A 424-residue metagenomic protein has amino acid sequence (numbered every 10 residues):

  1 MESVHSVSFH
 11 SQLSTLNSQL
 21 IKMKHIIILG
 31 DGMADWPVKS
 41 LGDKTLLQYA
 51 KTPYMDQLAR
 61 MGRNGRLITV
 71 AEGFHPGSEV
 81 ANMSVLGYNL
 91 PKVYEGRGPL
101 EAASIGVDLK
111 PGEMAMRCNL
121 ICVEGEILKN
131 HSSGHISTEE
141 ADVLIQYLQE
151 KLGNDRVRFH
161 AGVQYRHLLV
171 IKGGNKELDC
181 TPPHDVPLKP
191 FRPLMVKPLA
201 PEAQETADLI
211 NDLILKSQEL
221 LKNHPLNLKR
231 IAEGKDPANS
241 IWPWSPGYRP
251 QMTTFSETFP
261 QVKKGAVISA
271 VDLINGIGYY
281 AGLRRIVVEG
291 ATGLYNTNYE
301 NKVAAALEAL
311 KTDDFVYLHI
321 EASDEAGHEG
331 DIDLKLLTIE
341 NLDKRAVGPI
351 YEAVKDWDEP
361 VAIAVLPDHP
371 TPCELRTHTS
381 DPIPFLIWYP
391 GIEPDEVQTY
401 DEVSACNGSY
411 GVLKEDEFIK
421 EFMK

Functional and structural regions predicted by a protein language model:
M1-V4, S8-I21: Short, basic, low-complexity termini and linkers enriched in Ser/Thr/Gly/Pro that act as targeting/leader peptides
K22-K424: Feature captures the catalytic ectodomains and active-site-proximal regions of enzymes that hydrolyze or transfer
